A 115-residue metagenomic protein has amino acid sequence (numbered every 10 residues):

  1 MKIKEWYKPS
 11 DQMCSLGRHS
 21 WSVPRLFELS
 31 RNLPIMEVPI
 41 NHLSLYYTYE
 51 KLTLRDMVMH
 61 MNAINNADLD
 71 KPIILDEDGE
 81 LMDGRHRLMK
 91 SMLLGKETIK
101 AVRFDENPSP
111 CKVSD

Functional and structural regions predicted by a protein language model:
M1-I35, Y47-L52: An acidic, glycine-rich, mixed-charge low-complexity segment common to nucleic-acid enzymes
S30-M82: Short alpha-helix boundary/capping and kink motifs at helix termini
P39, R103-D105: Residues at the C-termini of beta-strands that transition into short coil/loop
Y49-R55, E106-D115: Amphipathic, charge-rich alpha-helical segments that serve as recognition/docking helices
A67, G95-K96: A short, structural micro-pattern
D78-L94: A sequence-level detector for short glycine-anchored, His/Arg-bearing signature motifs that mark catalytic or binding
E97-R103: Short hydrophobic/aromatic-enriched beta-strand-loop microsegments
